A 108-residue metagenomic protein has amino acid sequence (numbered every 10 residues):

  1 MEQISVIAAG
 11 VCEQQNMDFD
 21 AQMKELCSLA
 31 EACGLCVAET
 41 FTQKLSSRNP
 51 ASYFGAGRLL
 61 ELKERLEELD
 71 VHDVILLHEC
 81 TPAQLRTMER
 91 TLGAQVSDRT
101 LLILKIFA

Functional and structural regions predicted by a protein language model:
M1-K105: N-terminal accessory targeting/assembly segments
